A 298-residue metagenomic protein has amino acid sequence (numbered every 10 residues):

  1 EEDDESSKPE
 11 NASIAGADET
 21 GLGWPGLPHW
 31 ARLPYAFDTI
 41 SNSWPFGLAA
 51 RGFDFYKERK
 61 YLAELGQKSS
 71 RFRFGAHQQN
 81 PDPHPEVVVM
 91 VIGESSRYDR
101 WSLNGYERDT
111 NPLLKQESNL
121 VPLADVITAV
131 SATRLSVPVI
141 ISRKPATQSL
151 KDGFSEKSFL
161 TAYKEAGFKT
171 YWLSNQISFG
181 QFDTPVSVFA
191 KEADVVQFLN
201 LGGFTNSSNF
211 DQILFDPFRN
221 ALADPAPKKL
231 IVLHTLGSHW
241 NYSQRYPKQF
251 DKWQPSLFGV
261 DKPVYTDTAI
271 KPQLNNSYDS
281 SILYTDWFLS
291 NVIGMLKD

Functional and structural regions predicted by a protein language model:
D3-M90, S95-K262: Active-site-proximal alpha/beta segments of enzymes that process anionic O-linked groups
R73, D216-N220, G259-D298: A long, amphipathic alpha-helix that forms part of the scaffold/cap immediately adjacent to metal-dependent active
